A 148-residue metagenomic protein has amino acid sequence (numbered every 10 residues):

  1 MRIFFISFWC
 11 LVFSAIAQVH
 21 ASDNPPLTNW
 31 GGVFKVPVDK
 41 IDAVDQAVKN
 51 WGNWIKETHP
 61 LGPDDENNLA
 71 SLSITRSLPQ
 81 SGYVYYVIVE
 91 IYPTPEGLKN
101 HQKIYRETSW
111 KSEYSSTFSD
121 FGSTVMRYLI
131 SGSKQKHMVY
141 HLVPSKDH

Functional and structural regions predicted by a protein language model:
M1-F5: Positively charged n-region of N-terminal signal peptides that target proteins for export
I6-A15: Bacterial N-terminal signal peptides
A17-A21: Boundary at the C-terminal end of the N-terminal hydrophobic targeting segment
P25-K35, V87-V89: Active-site-flanking beta-strand signature of metal-NTP-handling nucleotidyl enzymes and homologous cyclase-like
V36-D39, Y92-P93: Structural beta->alpha junctions
D39-Q46, L98-N100: Short, conserved charged micro-motifs
W51: Periplasmic peptidoglycan-binding/anchoring modules of Gram-negative envelope and division proteins
W54-L69, L78-Y85, V89-K136, K146-H148: An amphipathic, aromatic/His-enriched active-site/gating alpha helix that lines ligand/cofactor pockets
